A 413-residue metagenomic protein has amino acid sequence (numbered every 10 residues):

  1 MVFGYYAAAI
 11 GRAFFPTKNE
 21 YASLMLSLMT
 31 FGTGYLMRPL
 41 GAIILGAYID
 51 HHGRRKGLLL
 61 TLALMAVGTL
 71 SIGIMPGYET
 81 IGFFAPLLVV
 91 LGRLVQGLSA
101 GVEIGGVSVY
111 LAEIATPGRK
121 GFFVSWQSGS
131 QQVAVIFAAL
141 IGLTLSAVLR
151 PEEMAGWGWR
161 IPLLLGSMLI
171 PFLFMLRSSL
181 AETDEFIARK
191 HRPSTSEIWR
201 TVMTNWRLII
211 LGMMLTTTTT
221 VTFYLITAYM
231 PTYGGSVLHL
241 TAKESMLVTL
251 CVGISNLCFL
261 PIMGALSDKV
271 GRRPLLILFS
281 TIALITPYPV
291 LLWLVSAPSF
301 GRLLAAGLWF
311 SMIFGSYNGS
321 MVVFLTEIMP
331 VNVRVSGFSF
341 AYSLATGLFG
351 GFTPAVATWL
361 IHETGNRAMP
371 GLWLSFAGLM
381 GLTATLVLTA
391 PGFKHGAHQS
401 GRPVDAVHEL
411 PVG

Functional and structural regions predicted by a protein language model:
F3-G4, W206-S255, F349-P354: Extracytoplasmic gate region of multi-pass secondary transporters
Y6-R38: Extracellular/periplasmic helix-loop-helix junction of adjacent transmembrane segments in MFS-like secondary
P16, A63-I81, T281-A297: C-terminal ends and interior cores of transmembrane alpha-helices in multi-pass membrane transporters/permeases
A42-R54, L260-G271: Helix-to-loop junctions at the C-terminal end of transmembrane segments in multipass secondary transporters
H51-A63, K269-S280: Cytoplasmic membrane-interface "Motif A"-like loop-to-helix N-cap segments of 12-TM Major Facilitator Superfamily
I81-G101, F300-S316: Hydrophobic core of transmembrane alpha-helices in multi-pass small-molecule transporters, especially MFS/SLC-type
F122-S146, A341-T353: Glycine-rich segments within core transmembrane alpha-helices of 12-TM secondary carriers
P274-S320: C-terminal transmembrane helical hairpin of 12-TM major facilitator-type secondary transporters
